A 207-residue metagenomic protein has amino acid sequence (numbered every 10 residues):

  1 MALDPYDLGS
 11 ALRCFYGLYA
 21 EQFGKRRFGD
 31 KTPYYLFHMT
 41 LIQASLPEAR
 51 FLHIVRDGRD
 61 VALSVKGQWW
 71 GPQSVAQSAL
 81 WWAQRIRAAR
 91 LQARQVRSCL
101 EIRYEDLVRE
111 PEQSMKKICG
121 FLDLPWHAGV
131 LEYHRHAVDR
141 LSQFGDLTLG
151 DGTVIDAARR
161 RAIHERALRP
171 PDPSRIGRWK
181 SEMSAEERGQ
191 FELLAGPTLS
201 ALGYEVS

Functional and structural regions predicted by a protein language model:
M1-D30, Y34-Y35, D172-P173: PAPS-dependent sulfation machinery
R26-D30, Q95-L122, R175-M183: Phosphate-binding beta-loop-alpha motif at adenosine-nucleotide cofactor sites
G29-K31, H53, E101-R103, V130-H134: Short beta-strand segments
K31-T32, L41-K66, F191: Conserved phosphate-donor/acceptor-positioning beta-strand/loop module used by diverse small-molecule
Y35-T40, P111: Short, well-ordered alpha-helical microsegments
K66-W69, R90-R94, G120-S207: PAPS-dependent sulfotransferases, especially Golgi type II membrane carbohydrate sulfotransferases
G67-W82: Lumenal/extracellular "mature" regions of secretory-pathway glycan-modifying transferases
A83-L100: Small-molecule kinase domains that catalyze NTP-dependent phosphoryl transfer to phosphate-bearing small molecules
